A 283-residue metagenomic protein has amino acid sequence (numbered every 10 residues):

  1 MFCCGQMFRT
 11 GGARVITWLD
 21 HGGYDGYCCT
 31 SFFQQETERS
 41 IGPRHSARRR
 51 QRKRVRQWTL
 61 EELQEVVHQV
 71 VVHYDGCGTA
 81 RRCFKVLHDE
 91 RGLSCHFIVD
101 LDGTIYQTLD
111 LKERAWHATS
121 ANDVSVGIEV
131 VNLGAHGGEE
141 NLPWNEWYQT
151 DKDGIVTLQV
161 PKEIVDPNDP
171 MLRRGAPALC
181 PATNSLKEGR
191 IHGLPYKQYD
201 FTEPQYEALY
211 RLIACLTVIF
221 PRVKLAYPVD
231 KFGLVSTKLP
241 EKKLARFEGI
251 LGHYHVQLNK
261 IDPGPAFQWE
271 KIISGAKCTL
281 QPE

Functional and structural regions predicted by a protein language model:
M1-E36, T59, L63, E140-E283: Basic/polar, cationic surfaces and motifs that engage anionic cell-wall and phosphate/carboxylate ligands
M1-V124, G138, P143-E146: N-terminal catalytic cores of peptidoglycan-degrading enzymes
V70-V72, V126-I128, I250-G252: Hydrophobic faces of well-ordered beta-strands that scaffold small-molecule active sites in alpha/beta enzyme cores
H73, I98, G127-E129, Y210 (+1 more regions): Residues within well-ordered beta-strands of beta-sheet-rich folds
G78, G134, L258: Feature marks short, surface-exposed loop/turn motifs that line or immediately flank catalytic pockets and channel
T104, G134-A135, L216: Generic hydrophobic alpha-helical segments
L111-R114, N132, F201-A208: Internal, well-ordered interaction modules that form the hydrophobic cores of assembly/scaffold domains in eukaryotic
N122, E129-V131, H136: Compact, glycine/acidic-enriched structural inserts
